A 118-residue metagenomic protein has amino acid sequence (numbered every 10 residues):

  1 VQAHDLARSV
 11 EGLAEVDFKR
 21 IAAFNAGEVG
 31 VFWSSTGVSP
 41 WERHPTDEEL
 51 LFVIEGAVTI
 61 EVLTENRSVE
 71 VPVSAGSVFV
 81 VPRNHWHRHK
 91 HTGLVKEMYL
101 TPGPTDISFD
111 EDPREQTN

Functional and structural regions predicted by a protein language model:
V1-W33, V38-W41, R114-N118: A short, N-terminal "cap"/entry segment at the start of jelly-roll beta-barrel domains of the cupin/DSBH fold
V29, D47-E49, V95: Short, surface-exposed beta-edge/turn micro-motifs
G30, S39-W41, G56-V62, V78-F79: Short beta-strand segments in beta-sandwich/barrel cores
S34, P45-I60, T64, L100: Short, conserved beta-strand element in jelly-roll/cupin
W41-R43, E48-V53, E70-V71, F79 (+1 more regions): His/acidic/aromatic-lined binding-pocket segments of jelly-roll/cupin-type domains and related regulatory beta-sandwich
I54-E55, S74, G93: A cytosolic small-molecule/anion-sensing beta-strand core signal
E65-R83: Short acidic-glycine-tyrosine-enriched beta hairpin
R83-E111: Ligand-binding loop in jelly-roll beta-barrel domains
